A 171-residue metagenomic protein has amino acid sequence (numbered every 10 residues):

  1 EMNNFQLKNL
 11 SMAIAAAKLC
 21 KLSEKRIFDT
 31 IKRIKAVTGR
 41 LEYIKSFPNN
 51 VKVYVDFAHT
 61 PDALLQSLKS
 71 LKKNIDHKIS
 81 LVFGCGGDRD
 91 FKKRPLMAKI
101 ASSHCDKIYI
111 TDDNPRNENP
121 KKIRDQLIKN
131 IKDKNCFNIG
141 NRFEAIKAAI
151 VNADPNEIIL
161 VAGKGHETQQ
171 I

Functional and structural regions predicted by a protein language model:
E1-K107: Nucleotide phosphate-binding/pyrophosphate-handling subdomain across enzymes that bind or process nucleotide phosphates
K52, A98-N152: C-terminal helical cap/extension that packs against the catalytic core of soluble nucleotide-cofactor enzymes
T60, C85-D88, N114-P115, K164-Q169: Short glycine-rich anion-binding loops that position phosphate/pyrophosphate groups of nucleotides and phosphorylated
Q66-L68, K93-P95, K121-K122, I150 (+1 more regions): Short amphipathic alpha-helical segments
D90, E118, I146-A148, E167-I171: Short active-site-adjacent structural elements
V161: Gly/Thr-rich phosphate-binding loop signature of adenosyl cofactor/nucleotide-binding cores
